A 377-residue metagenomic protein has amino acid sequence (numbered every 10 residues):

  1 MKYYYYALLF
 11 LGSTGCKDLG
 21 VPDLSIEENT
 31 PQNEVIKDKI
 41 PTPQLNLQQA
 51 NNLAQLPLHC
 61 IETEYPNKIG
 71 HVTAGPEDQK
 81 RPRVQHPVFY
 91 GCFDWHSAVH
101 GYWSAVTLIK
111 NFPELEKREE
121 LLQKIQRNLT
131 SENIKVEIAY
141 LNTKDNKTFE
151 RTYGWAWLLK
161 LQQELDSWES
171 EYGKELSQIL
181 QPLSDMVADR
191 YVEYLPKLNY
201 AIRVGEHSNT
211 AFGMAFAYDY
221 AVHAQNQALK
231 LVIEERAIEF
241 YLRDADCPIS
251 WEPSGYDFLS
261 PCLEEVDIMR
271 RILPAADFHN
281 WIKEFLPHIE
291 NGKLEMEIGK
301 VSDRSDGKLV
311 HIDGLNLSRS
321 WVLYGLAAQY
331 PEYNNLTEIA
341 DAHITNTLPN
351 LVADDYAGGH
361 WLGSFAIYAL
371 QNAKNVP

Functional and structural regions predicted by a protein language model:
M1-A7: Sec-dependent signal peptide recognition, specifically the positively charged N-region followed immediately by
T14-G15: C-terminal motif of bacterial Sec signal peptides marking the signal peptidase cleavage site
P31-Y90, D355: Low-complexity, Ser/Thr/Pro/Gly-enriched N-terminal "stalk/linker" regions
I36-L45, Q55, H59, V99-L115 (+5 more regions): Well-ordered alpha-helical scaffold segments within catalytic/enzyme domains
T42-L47, R83-V99, A139-A156, K197-T210 (+3 more regions): Solvent-exposed loop and edge beta-strand segments that line ligand/cofactor-binding and catalytic clefts
L53-Y65, E120-A139, I179-Y200, A228-I249 (+2 more regions): Long, well-ordered core segments of solenoidal/helical folds
V99, L108-A221: Extended ligand-binding groove/face enriched in aromatic
E295, K300-P377: Fungal-biased detection of long, low-complexity, Ser/Thr- and Lys/Arg-rich intrinsically disordered regions
